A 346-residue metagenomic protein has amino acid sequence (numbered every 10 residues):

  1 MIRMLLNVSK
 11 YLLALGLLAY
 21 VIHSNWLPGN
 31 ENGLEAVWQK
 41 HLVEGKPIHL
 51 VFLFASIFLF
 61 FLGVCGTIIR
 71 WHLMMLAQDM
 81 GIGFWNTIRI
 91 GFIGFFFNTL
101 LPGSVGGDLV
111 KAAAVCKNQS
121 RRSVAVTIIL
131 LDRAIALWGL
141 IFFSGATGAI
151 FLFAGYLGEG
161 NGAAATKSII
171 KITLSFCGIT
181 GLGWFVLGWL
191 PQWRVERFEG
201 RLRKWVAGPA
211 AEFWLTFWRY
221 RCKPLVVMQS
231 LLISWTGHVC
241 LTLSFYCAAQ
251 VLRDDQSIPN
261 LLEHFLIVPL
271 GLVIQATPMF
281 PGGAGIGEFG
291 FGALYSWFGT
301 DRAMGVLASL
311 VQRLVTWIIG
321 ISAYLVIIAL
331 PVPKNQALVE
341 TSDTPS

Functional and structural regions predicted by a protein language model:
M1-F92, I150, G158-A276, V315-S346: Predominantly cytoplasmic-facing regulatory/coupling regions of multi-pass membrane proteins
C65-R70, G103-A112, L272-G292: Transmembrane helix boundary and interhelical junction motifs in multipass membrane proteins
L73-Q78, T99, G103, A112-Q119 (+1 more regions): Helix-loop junctions at the membrane interface of multi-pass solute transporters
D79, F92-L109, F217, P281: Short intracellular "coupling" helices and adjacent cytoplasmic loop segments at the cytosolic face of multi-pass
F84-R89, G103-D108, N118-A134, D301-V311: Membrane-interface alpha-helices at helix entry/exit sites of multi-pass transporters
F95-V105, R133-G145, A149: Mid-bilayer segments of alpha-helical transmembrane spans in multi-pass integral membrane proteins that mediate
P278-G282, F289-R313: Hydrophobic alpha-helical transmembrane segments in multi-pass integral membrane proteins
